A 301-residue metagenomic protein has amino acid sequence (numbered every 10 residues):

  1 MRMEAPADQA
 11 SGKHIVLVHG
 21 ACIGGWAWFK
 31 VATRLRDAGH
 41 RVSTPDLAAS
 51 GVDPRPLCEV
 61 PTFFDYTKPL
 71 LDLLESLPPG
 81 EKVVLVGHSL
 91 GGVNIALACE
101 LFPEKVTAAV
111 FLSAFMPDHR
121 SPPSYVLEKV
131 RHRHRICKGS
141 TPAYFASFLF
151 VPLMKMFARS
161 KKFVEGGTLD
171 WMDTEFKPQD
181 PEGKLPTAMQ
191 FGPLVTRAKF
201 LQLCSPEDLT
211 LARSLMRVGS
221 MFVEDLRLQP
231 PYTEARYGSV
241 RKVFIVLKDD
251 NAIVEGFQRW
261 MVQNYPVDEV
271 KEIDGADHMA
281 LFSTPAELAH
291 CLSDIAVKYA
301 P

Functional and structural regions predicted by a protein language model:
D8, R41-S43, L47-V84, L97-K105 (+2 more regions): Active-site loop/oxyanion-hole signature of alpha/beta-hydrolase fold enzymes
V16-G20, D46, H88, V246: The conserved beta1-alpha1 loop
G20-G24, S89-L90, F115: Active-site glycine-rich loops that stabilize anionic/oxyanionic intermediates across multiple enzyme folds
C22-K30, V42: Serine-hydrolase catalytic-loop signature spanning alpha/beta hydrolases and amidase-signature enzymes
V86-G91, I95: Gly/Ala-rich beta-loop-alpha elbow adjacent to hydrolase catalytic centers
E100, E104-L185, P193, V223-E224: Flexible "cap/lid" loop of the alpha/beta hydrolase fold
E207-T210, S214-L281, P285, H290 (+1 more regions): Conserved serine/cysteine hydrolase catalytic core
